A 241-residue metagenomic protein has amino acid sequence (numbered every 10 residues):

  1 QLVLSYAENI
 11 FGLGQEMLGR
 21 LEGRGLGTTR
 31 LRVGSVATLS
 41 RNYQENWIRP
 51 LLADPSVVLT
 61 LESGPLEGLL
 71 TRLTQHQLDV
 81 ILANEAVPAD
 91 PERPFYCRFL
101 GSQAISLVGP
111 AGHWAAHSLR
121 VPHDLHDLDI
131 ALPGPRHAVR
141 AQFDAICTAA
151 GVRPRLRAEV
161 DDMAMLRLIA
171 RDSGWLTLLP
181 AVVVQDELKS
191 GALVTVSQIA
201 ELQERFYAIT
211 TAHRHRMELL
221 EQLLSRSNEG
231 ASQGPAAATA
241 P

Functional and structural regions predicted by a protein language model:
Q1-G23: Alpha-helical "hinge/linker" immediately C-terminal to small N-terminal DNA-binding modules
T28-P88: Central regulatory/effector-binding core of bacterial HTH transcription factors
R30-G34, I81, V108, A131 (+2 more regions): Short, well-ordered beta-strand segments
Y43, V108, A115-A116, A192-P241: A late-sequence structural motif
G64-D127, V183: Acidic, Gly/Pro-rich loop/turn segments at junctions of secondary structure
P65-L69, T74-Q77, N84, R136-V194: Hydrophobic hinge/microswitch elements
N84, A115-L119, L128-A150, R216-L224 (+1 more regions): Secondary-structure junction motif
D90-F99, Q103, H117, A164-H213: Beta-alpha-beta core module
